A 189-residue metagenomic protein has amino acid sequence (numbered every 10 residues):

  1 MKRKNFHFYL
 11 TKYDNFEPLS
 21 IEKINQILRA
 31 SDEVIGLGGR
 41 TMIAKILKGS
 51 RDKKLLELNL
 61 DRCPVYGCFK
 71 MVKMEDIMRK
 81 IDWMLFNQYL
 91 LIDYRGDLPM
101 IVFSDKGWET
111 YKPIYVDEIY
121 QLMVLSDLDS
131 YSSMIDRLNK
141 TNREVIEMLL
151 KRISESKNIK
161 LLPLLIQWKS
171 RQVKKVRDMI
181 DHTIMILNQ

Functional and structural regions predicted by a protein language model:
M1-N188: Accessory DNA-binding and partner-docking regions appended to nucleic-acid-acting proteins, especially the terminal
